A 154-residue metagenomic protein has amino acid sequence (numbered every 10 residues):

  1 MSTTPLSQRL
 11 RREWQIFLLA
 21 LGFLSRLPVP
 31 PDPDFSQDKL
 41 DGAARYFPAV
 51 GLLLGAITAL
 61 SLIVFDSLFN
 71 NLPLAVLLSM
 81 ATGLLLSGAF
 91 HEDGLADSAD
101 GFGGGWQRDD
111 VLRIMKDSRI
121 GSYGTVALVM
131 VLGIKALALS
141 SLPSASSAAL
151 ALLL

Functional and structural regions predicted by a protein language model:
M1-G88, G104-L112, D117-L154: Hydrophobic alpha-helical transmembrane segments
A89-G94: Juxtamembrane transmembrane-helix boundary signature
D100: Short active-site segment of divalent metal-dependent hydrolases/proteases that encodes the spacing between
